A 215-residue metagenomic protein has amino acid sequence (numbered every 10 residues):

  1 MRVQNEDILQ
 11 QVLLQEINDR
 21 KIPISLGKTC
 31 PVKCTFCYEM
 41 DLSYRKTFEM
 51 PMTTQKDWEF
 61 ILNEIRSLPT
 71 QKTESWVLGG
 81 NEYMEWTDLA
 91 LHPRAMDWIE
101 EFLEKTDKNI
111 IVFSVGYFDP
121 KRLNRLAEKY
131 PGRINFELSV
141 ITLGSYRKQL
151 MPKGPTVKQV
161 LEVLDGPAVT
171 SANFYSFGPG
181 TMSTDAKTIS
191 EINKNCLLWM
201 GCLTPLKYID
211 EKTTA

Functional and structural regions predicted by a protein language model:
M1-V3, T184-A215: Auxiliary Fe-S-binding modules of radical SAM enzymes
R2-D57: Canonical Radical SAM [4Fe-4S] cluster-binding loop centered on the CxxxCxxC motif and its immediate flanking residues
C37, D88-P93, R122-L126, K148-L150 (+2 more regions): A short acidic (Asp/Glu
M40-K121, P131-V160, V169-Y175, L197-T204: Core AdoMet radical
R45, G178-T181, Y208: Short, solvent-exposed loop/turn segments at secondary-structure junctions
L68, F102, L126, V163-P167 (+1 more regions): Generic structural signal for hydrophobic
P167-D185: Hydrophobic, aromatic-enriched interface-forming segments
